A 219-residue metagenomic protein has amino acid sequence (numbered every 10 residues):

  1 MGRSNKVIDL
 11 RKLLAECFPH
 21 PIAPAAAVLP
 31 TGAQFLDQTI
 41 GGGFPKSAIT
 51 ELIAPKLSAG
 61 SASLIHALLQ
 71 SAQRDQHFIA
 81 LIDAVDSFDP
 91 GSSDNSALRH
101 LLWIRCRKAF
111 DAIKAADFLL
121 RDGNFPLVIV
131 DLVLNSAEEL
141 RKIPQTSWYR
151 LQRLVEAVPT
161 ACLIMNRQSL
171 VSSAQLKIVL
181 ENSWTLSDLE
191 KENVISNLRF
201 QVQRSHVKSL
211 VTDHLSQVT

Functional and structural regions predicted by a protein language model:
M1-L81, D94-L98: Detector for small/aliphatic-rich hydrophobic stretches
Q34, Q38, H66-A67, R99 (+4 more regions): Solvent-exposed alpha-helical segments within well-ordered globular domains of core cellular machineries
L36, L52, L101, V128 (+1 more regions): Conserved RecA-like P-loop NTPase ATPase core
G42, S71-D75, L119-G123, L154-A157: Conserved, well-folded catalytic cores of nucleic-acid-processing and energy-transducing macromolecular machines
T50, A80-I82, L102-I104, L163 (+1 more regions): Hydrophobic/aromatic beta-strand patches that form the interior of the parallel beta-sheet core in alpha/beta enzyme
P55, A67, D75-E139: Conserved inter-motif catalytic segment of the P-loop NTP-binding fold
K142-R150: Charged helix-capping and loop-helix junction motifs
L154-T219: Phosphate-binding/switch region of NTP-binding enzymes
